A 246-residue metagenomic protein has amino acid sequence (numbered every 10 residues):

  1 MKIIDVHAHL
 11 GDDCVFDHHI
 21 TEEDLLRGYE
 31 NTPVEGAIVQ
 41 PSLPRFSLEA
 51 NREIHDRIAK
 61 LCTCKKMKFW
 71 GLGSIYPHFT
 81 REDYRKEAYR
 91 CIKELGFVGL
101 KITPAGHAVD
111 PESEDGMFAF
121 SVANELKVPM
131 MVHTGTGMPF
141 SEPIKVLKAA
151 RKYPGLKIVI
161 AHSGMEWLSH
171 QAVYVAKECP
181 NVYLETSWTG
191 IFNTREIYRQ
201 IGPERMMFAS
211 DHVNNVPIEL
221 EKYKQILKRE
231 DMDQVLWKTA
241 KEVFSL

Functional and structural regions predicted by a protein language model:
M1-H9, H18-G36, N124, P203-R205 (+1 more regions): Mid-to-C-terminal alpha-helical segments outside catalytic/metal-binding sites
I3-A8, A37-V39, F69-S74, V98-I102 (+4 more regions): Hydrophobic faces of well-ordered beta-strands that scaffold small-molecule active sites in alpha/beta enzyme cores
H7, Y29, I58, C62 (+8 more regions): Conserved, mostly hydrophobic/aromatic
H9-D13, S42-P44, S74-H78, T103-H107 (+4 more regions): Active-site beta-loop-alpha junctions enriched in small/polar residues
V15-H18, F46-R52: Short, flexible/disordered intra-domain loops and linkers
D24-G28, I54-L61, Y84-C91, D115-A119 (+4 more regions): A general structural detector for well-ordered alpha-helical segments in enzyme core domains, enriched
E35-G36, E49-P129, G137: Active-site gating/metal-coordination segments in enzymes
L95-V98, V109-M207: Catalytic pocket-lining loop regions of alpha/beta-barrel enzymes, especially the amidohydrolase/enolase/GH5 lineages
